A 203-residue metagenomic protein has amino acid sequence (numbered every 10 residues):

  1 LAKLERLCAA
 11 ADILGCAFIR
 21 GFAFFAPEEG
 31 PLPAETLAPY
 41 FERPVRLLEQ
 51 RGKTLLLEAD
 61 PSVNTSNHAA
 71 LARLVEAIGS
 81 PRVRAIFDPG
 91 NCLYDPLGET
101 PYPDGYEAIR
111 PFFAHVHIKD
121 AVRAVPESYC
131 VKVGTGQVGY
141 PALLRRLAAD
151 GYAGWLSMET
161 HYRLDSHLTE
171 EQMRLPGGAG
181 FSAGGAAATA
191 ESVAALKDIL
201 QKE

Functional and structural regions predicted by a protein language model:
L1-F87, A179, A183-A186: Active-site acidic/histidine proton-transfer and metal-coordination neighborhood in alpha/beta enzyme cores
A9, G15, H68-E203: Histidine-acidic metal/acid-base catalytic patches
